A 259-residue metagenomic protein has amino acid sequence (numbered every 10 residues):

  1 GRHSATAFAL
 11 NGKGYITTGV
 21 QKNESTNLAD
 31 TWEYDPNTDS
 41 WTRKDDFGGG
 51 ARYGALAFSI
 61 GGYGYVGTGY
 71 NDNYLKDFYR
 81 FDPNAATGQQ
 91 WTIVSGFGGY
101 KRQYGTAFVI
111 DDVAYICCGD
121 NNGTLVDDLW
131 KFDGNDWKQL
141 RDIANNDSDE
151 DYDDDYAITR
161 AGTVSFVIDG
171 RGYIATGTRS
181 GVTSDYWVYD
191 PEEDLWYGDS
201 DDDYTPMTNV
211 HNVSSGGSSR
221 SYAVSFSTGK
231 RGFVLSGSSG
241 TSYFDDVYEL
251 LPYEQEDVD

Functional and structural regions predicted by a protein language model:
G1-D259: Kelch-like beta-propeller repeat domains
